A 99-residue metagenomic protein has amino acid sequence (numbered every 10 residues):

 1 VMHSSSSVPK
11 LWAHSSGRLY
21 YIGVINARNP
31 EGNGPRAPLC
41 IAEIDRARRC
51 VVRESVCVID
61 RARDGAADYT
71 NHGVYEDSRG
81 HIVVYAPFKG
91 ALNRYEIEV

Functional and structural regions predicted by a protein language model:
V1-H3, N93-R94: Short intrinsically disordered, low-complexity coil segments enriched in acidic
V1-M2, S55-A67: Surface-exposed loop and turn segments in beta-propeller and other repeat-based domains that flank or scaffold
M2-V56: Loop/turn-rich, solvent-exposed surfaces of beta-rich toroidal or solenoidal domains
S7-K10, G65-V74: Beta-propeller and closely related beta-sheet repeat lectin domains
G17-L19, A37-C40, D68-T70, S78-V83: A short pocket-lining beta-strand/turn micro-motif at the edge of beta-sheets
R28-E31, R61-A62, A91-R94: A short local loop/turn or secondary-structure capping micro-motif enriched for an aromatic residue
E43-D45, R63, S78: Short leucine-rich amphipathic alpha-helical surface patches
N71-V99: Blade-level signature of beta-propeller repeat domains, shared across WD40, Kelch, NHL, RCC1 and BNR/Asp-box propellers
